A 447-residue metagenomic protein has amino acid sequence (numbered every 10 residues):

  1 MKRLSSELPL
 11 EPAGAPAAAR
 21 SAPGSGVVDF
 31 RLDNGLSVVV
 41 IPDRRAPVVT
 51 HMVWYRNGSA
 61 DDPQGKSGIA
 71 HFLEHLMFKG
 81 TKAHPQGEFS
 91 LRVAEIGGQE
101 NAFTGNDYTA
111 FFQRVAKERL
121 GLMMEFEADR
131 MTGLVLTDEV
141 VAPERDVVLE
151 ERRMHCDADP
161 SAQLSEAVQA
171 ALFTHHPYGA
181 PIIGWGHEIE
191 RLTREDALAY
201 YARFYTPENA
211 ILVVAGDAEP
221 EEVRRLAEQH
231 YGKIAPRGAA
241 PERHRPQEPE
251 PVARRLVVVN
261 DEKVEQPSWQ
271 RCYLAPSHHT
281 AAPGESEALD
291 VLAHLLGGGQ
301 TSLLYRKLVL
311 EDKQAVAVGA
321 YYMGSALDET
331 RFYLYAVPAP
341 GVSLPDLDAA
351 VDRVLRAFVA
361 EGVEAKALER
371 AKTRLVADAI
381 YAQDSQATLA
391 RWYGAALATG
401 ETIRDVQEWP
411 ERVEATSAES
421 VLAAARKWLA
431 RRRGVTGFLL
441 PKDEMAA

Functional and structural regions predicted by a protein language model:
M1-D61, A83-G121, V140, H155-E208 (+7 more regions): Non-catalytic beta-strand/loop surface segments
S67-T81: Active-site SXXK
A128-D138, Q229-G238, D352-V363: A common structural junction motif
D217: Carbohydrate-associated surface elements
G284-V291: PPIase-associated folding chaperone regions across multiple families
